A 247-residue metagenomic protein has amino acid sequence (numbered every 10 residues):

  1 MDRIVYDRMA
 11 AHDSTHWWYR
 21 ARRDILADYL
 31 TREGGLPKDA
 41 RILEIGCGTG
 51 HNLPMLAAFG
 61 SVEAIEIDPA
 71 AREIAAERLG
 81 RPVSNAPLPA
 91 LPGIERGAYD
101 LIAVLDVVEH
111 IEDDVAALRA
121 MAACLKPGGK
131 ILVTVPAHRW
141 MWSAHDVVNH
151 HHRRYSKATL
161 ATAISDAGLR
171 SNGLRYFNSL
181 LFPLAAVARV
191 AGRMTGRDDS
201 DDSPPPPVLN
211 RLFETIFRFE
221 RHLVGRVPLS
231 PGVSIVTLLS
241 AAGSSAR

Functional and structural regions predicted by a protein language model:
M1-G97, L101-L105, V115-L118, P207 (+3 more regions): Conserved N-terminal segment of class I S-adenosyl-L-methionine
A10-A11, I131-R153, K157-S165: Short, glycine-/aromatic-enriched active-site segment of Class I SAM-dependent methyltransferases
T15, L181-R247: A C-terminal cap/extension of S-adenosyl-L-methionine-dependent methyltransferases that defines the acceptor-substrate
L105-V108, T134: Residues lining the SAM
H110, D114: Di-metal (Zn2+ and/or Mg2+/Mn2+) metal-binding site signature of metallo-dependent hydrolases with the MBL/beta-CASP
V115-K130: A short glycine-rich, Lys/Arg-flanked "PGG" loop and its adjoining helix->strand segment in the class I
L169-S179: Conserved S-adenosyl-L-methionine
